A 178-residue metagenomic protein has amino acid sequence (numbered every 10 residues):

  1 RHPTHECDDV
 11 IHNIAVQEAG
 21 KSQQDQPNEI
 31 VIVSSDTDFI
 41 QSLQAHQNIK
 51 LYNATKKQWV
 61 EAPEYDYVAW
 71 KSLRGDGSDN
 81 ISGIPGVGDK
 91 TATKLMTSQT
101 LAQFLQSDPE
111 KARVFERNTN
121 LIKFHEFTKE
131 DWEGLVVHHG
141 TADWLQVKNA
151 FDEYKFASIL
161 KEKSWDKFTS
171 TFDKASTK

Functional and structural regions predicted by a protein language model:
R1-I159, D166: Extended two-metal-dependent nuclease catalytic cores across DNA- and RNA-processing enzymes
K163-K178: C-terminal regulatory/interaction regions
